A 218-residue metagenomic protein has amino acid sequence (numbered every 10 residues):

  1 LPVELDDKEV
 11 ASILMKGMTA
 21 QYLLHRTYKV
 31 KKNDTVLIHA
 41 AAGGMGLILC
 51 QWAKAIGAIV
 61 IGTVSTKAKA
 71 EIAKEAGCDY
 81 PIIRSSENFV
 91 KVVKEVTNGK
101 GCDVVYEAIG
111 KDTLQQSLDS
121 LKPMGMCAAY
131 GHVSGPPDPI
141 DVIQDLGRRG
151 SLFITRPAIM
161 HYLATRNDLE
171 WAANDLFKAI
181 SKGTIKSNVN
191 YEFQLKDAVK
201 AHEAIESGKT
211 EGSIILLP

Functional and structural regions predicted by a protein language model:
L1-A40: NAD(P)H dinucleotide-binding glycine-rich loop of Rossmann-like/cofactor-binding domains, especially the beta1-alpha1
L37, V105-Y106, A128: N-terminal Rossmann-like NAD(P) cofactor-binding module of classical short-chain dehydrogenase/reductase
A40-A41, I109: NAD(P)H cofactor-binding loop motif with strongest signal on the N-terminal glycine-rich segment
A42, C50: N-terminal Rossmann NAD(P)H-binding glycine-rich loop of SDR-like oxidoreductase domains
M45: Hydrophobic/small residue at the entry helix of a nucleotide-binding pocket
K54-Q116, T165-N167: Adenosine-nucleotide cofactor-binding segment
I56, V64, D112-T184, P218: Glycine-rich phosphate-binding loop and adjacent beta-alpha segment of Rossmann(oid) nucleotide-cofactor-binding
R166-P218: C-terminal hydrophobic helical "lid"/dimerization subdomain of Rossmann-like NAD(P)H-dependent oxidoreductases
